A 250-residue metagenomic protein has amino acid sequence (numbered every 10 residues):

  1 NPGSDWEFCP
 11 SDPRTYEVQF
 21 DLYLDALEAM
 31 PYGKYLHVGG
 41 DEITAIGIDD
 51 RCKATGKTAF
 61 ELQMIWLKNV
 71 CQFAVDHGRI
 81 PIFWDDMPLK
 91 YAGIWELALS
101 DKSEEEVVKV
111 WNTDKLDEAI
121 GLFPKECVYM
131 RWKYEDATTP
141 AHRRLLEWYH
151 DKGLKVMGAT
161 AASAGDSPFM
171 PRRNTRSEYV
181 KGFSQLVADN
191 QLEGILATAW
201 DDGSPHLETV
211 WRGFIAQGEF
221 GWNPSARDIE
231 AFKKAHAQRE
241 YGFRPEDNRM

Functional and structural regions predicted by a protein language model:
N1-R14: Substrate-binding/active-site clefts of carbohydrate-active enzymes
P13-E28, Y32-L36, E42, K53-M250: Substrate-binding groove of N-acetylhexosamine-processing glycoside hydrolases
T44-D50: Short acidic/His/Gly/Ser-rich catalytic and metal-binding motifs that mark active-site loops of diverse hydrolases
